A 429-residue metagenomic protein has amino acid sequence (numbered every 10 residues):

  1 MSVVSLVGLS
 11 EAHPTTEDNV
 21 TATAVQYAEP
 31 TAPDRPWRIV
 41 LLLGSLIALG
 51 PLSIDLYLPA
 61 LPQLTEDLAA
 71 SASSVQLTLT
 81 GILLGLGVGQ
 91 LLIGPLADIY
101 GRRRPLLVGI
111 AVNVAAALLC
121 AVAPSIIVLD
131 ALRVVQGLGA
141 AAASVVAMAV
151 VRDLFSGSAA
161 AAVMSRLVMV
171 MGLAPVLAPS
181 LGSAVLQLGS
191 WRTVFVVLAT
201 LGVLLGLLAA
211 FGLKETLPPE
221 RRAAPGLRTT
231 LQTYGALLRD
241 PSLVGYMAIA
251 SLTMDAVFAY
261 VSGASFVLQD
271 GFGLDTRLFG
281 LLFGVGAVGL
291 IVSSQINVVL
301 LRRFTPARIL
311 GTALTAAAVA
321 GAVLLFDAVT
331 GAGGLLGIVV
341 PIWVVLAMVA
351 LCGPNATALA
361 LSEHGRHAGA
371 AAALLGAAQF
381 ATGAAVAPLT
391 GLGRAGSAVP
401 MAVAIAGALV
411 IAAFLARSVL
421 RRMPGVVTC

Functional and structural regions predicted by a protein language model:
V25-A32, T216-Y246: Juxtamembrane intracellular "pre-TM" segments in multi-pass secondary transporters
D67-A69, G101, V122-V128, G139 (+2 more regions): Helix-breaking motifs and short loop linkers at transmembrane-helix boundaries and internal kinks in secondary membrane
V88-I127: Conserved MFS/SLC helix-loop-helix module at the cytosolic interface between two early adjacent transmembrane helices
Q90-G101, S293-A307: Helix-to-loop junctions at the C-terminal end of transmembrane segments in multipass secondary transporters
V112-L119, I127-V135, L336-I342: Paired small-residue
V128, A162-F211: Helix-loop-helix hairpin linking two adjacent transmembrane segments in secondary transporters
L132-L173: Cytoplasmic helix-loop-helix junction between adjacent transmembrane helices in 12-TM secondary transporters
L359-A395, I405: A late C-terminal transmembrane helix in Major Facilitator Superfamily
